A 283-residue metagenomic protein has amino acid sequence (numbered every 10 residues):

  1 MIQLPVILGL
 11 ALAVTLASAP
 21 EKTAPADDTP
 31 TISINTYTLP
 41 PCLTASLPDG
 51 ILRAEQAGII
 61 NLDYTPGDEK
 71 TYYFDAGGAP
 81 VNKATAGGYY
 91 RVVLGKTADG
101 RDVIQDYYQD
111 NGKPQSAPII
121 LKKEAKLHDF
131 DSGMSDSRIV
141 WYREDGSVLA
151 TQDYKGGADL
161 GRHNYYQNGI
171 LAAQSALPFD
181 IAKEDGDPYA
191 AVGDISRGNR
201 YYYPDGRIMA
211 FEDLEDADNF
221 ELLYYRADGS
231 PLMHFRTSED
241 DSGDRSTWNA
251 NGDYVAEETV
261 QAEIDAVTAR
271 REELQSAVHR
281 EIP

Functional and structural regions predicted by a protein language model:
M1-I2: N-terminal secretory signal peptides that target proteins for export/translocation
P5, L10-S18: Hydrophobic h-region of N-terminal signal peptides that target proteins for export in Gram-negative bacteria
T15-P283: Glycine/tyrosine- and acidic-biased, solvent-exposed loop/turn segments at the edges of beta-strands
